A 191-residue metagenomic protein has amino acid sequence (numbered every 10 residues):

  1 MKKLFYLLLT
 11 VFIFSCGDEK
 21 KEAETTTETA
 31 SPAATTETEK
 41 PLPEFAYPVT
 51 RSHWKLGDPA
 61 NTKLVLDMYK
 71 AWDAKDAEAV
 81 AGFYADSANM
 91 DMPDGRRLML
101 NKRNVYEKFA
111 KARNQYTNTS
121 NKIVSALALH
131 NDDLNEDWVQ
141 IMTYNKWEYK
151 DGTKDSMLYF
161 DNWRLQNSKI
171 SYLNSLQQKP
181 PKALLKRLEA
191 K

Functional and structural regions predicted by a protein language model:
K2-L7: Sec-dependent signal peptide recognition, specifically the positively charged N-region followed immediately by
F12-S15: C-terminal motif of bacterial Sec signal peptides marking the signal peptidase cleavage site
G17-A74: Short, low-complexity N-terminal intrinsically disordered segments enriched in polar/charged residues
M68, A79-A81, A88, V105 (+3 more regions): Hydrophobic pocket/interface hotspot
A79-L129: A solvent-exposed, acidic/Ser-Thr-rich amphipathic alpha-helical stretch
D133-W138: A short, glycine/Asx- and small/polar-enriched loop/turn that sits immediately N-terminal to a beta-strand
Q140-I170, P180: Exposed beta-sheet edge and beta->alpha loop/turn motif
Y172-K191: Low-complexity, intrinsically disordered terminal/linker segments enriched in charged and Gly/Pro repeats
